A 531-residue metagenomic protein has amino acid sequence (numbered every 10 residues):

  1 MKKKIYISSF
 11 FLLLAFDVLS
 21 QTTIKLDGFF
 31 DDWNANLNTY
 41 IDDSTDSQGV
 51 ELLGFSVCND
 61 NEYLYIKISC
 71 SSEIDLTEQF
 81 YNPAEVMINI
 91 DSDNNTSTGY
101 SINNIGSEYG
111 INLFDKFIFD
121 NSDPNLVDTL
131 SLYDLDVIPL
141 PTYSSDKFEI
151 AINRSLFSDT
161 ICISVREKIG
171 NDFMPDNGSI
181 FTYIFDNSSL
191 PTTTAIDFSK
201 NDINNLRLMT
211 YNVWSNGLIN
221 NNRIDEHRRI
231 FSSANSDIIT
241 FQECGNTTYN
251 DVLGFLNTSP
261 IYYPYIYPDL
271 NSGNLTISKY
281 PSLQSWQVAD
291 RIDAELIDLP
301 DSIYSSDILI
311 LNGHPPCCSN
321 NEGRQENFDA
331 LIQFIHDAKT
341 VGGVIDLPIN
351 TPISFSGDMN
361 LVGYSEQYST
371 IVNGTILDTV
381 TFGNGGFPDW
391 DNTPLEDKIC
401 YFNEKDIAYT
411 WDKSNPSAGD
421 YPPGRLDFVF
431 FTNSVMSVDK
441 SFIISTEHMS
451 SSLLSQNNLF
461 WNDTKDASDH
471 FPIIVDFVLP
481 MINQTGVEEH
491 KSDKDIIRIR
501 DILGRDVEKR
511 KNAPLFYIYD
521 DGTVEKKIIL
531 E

Functional and structural regions predicted by a protein language model:
M1-T23, T485-E488: Bacterial Sec-dependent N-terminal signal peptides
T22-F117, G170-M174, V380: Surface-exposed, glycine/proline- and aromatic-rich loop segments on solvent-exposed faces across compartments
L140-L190, S434: Ser/Thr/Pro-rich, low-complexity mucin-like regions that serve as glycosylated stalks/linkers or repetitive adhesive
Y183-N257, D269-N274, I308, F328-D329 (+4 more regions): N-terminal, active-site-proximal structural segment of metallo-dependent hydrolase catalytic domains
E243-N320: Structured beta-strand-rich core segments of catalytic domains in phosphoester-bond hydrolases
Q287-A289, T340-I349, I353, L361-I482: Metal-dependent phosphoester-hydrolase catalytic domains
P480-D506: Residue-level detector of functionally pivotal "anchor" positions at catalytic/ligand-binding pockets or at interdomain
P514-E531: C-terminal tail/sorting-segment detector
